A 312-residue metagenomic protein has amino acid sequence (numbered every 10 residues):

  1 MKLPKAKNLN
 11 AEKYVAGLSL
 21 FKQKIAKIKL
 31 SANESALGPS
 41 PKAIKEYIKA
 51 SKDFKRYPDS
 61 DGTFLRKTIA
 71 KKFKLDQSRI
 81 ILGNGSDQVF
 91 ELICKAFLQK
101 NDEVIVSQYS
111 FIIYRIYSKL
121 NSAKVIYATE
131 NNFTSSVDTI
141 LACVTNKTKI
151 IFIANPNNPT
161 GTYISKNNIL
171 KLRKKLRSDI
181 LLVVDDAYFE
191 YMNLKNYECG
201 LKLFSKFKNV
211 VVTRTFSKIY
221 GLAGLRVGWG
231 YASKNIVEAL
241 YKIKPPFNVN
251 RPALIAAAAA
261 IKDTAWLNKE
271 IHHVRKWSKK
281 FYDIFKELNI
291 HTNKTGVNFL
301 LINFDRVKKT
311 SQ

Functional and structural regions predicted by a protein language model:
M1-R56, T68: N-terminal "arm"/small-domain region of PLP-dependent enzymes with the aminotransferase-like
T63-E103: Phosphate-binding glycine-rich loop
A96-I153: PLP-dependent aminotransferase-like
K119, V137-N146, P159-L182, D186-I219: Active-site pre-lysine segment of PLP-dependent enzymes
Y127-A128, I150-P156, L182-D186, N293-T295: Short beta-strands and strand-loop turn motifs
N209-F285, I290-N293: PLP-dependent aminotransferase class I/II
F285-Q312: Conserved PLP-binding catalytic core of the aspartate aminotransferase-like
